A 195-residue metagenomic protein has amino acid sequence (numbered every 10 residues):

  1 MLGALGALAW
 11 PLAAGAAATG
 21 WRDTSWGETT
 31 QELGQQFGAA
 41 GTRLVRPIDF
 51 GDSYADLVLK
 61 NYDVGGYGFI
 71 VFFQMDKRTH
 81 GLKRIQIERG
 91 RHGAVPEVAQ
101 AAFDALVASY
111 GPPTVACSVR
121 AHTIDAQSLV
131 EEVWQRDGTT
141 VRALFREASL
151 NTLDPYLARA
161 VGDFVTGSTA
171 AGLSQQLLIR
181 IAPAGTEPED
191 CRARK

Functional and structural regions predicted by a protein language model:
M1-G6: Bacterial N-terminal signal peptides that target proteins for export
L8, D56-L59, S118: Short secondary-structure boundary micro-motifs
A9-A14: N-terminal signal peptide c-region/cleavage motif recognized by signal peptidases
A16-S53, E88-K195: Non-cytosolic coordination micro-motifs
L57-A102: Mid-chain, structured segments of secreted extracytoplasmic proteins
